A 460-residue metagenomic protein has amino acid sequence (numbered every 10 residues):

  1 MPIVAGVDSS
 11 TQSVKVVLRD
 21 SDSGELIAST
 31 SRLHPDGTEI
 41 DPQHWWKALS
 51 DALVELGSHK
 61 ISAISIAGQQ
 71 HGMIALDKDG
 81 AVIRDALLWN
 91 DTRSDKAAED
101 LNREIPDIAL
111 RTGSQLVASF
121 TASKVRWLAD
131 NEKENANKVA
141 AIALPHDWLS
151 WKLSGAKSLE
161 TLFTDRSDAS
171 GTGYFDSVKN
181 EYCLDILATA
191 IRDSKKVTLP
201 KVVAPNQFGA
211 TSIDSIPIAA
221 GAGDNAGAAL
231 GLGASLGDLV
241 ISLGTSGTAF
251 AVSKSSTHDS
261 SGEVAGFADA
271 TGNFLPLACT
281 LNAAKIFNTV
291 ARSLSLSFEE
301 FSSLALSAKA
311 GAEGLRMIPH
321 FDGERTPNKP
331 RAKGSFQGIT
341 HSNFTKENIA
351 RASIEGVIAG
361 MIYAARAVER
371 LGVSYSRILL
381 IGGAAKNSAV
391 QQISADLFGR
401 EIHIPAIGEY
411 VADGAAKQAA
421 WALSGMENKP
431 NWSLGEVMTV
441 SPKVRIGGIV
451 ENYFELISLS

Functional and structural regions predicted by a protein language model:
M1-P2, I83-D85, N137-A140, K196-L199 (+7 more regions): Short coil/turn connectors at secondary-structure junctions
M1-S31, I66-R103, K254-H258, A268-S460: Glycine/Thr-rich phosphate-binding loops that ligate phosphate moieties of nucleotide and other phosphorylated ligands
P2-D8, I61-I66, A141-I142, P217-G231 (+4 more regions): Short glycine-aspartate micro-motif
S9-T11, A109-G223: Gly/Ser/Thr-rich active-site cleft segment
L26-K60: N-terminal phosphate-binding loop and adjacent alpha-helix
L49-A63, N131-A136, L184-K195, A364-S376: Phosphate/pyrophosphate-binding loops at sites that engage ATP/ADP/AMP, CoA/4′-phosphopantetheine, polyphosphate
D51, D100, K124-N131, W148-K152 (+6 more regions): Alpha-helical scaffold segments in soluble metabolic enzymes
A75-K78, L153-K157, L162, Y174 (+6 more regions): Short acidic, glycine/serine/threonine-rich loops at helix termini
